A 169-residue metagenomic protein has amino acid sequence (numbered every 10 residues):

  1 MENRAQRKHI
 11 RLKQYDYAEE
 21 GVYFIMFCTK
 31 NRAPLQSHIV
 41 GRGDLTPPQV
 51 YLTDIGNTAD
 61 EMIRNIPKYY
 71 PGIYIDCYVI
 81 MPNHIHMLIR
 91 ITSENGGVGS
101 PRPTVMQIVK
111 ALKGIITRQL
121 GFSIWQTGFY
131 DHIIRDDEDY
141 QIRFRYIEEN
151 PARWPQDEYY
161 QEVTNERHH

Functional and structural regions predicted by a protein language model:
M1-H169: Short catalytic/metal-binding and nucleic-acid-binding patches
